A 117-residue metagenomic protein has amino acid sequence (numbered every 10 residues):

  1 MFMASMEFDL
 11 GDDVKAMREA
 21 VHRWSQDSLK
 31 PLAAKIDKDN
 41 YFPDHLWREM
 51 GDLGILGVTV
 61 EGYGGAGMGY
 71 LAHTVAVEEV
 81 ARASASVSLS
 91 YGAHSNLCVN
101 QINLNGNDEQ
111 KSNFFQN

Functional and structural regions predicted by a protein language model:
M1-D13: Intrinsic disorder at enzyme termini
D13-D27: A non-catalytic, amphipathic alpha-helix used as a structural packing/dimerization or gating element in enzyme scaffolds
K30-N117: Glycine-rich flavin
